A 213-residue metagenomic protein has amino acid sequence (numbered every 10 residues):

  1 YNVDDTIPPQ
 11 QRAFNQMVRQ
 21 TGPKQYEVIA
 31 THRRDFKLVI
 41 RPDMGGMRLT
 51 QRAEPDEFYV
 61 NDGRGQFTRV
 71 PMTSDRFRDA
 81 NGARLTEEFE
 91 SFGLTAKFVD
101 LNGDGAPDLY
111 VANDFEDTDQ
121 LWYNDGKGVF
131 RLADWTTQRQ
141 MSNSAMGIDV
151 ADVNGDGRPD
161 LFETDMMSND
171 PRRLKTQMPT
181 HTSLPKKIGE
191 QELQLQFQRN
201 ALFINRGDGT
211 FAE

Functional and structural regions predicted by a protein language model:
Y1-E213: Acidic, glycine/proline-rich Ca2+-coordinating loop motifs
